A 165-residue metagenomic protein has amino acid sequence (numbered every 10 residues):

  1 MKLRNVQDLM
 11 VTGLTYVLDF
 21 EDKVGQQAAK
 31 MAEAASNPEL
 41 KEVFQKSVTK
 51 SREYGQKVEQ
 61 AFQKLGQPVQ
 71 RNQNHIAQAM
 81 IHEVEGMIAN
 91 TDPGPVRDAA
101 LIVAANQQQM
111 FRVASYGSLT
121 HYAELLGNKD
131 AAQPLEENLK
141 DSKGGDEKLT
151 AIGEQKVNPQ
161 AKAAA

Functional and structural regions predicted by a protein language model:
M1-A165: Amphipathic alpha-helical hairpins
